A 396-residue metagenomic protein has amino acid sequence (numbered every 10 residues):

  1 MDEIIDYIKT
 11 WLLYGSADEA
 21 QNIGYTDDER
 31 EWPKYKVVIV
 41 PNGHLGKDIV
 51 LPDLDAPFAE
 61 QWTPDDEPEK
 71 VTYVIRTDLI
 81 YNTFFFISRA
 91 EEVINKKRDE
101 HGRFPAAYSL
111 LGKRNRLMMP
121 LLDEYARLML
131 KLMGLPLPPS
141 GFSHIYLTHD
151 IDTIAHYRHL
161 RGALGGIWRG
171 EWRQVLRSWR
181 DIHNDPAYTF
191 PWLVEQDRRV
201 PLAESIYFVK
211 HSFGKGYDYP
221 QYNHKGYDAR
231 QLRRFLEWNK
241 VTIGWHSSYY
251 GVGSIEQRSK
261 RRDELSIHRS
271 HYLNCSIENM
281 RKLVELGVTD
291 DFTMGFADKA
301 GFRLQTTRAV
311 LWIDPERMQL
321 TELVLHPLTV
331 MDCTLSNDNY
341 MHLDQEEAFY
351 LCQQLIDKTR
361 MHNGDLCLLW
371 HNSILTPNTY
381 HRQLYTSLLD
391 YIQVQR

Functional and structural regions predicted by a protein language model:
M1, S16-E19, D27, Y249-T321 (+3 more regions): Catalytic domains of cell-wall/extracellular-matrix polysaccharide-remodeling enzymes, centered on de-N-acetylation
M1-H224, R308, P315-R396: Terminal accessory/targeting
D150, H246, L283: Conserved hydrophobic/aromatic pocket- or pore-lining residues that grip, position, or stack substrates in active sites
H156-Y157, P191-N279, N372: Metal-dependent polysaccharide deacetylase catalytic core of the NodB/CE4 family, i.e., the active-site-bearing domain
